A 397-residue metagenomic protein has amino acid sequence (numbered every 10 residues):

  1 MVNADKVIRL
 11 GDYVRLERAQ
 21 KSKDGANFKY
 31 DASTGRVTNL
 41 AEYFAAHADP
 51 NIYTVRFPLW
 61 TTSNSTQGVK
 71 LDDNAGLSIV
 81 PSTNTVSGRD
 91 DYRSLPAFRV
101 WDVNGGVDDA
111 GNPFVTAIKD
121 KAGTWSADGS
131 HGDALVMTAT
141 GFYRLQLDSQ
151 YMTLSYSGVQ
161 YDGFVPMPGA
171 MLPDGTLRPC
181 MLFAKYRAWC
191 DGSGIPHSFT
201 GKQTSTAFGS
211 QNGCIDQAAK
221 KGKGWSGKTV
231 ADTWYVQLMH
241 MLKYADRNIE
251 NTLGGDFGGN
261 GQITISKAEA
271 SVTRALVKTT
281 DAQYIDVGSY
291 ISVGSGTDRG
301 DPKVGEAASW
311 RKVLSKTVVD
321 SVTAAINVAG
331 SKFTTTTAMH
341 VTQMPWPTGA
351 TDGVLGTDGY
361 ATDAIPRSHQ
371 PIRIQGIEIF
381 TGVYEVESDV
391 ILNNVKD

Functional and structural regions predicted by a protein language model:
M1-T38: N-terminal low-complexity, intrinsically disordered "leader/linker" segments enriched in small/polar and basic residues
G25-F28, V37-F142, Q146-T200, V287-S289 (+4 more regions): Short acidic-hydrophobic catalytic motif
D31-H47, W60, N248-L253, F257-I263: Charged, low-complexity interaction regions that mediate assembly/partner binding in large macromolecular machines
G129-G132, G163-R311, S315-F380: Short aromatic-cysteine micro-motif
A139, K243-A245, N393: Hydrophobic alpha-helical segments
L145-L147, D191, W234-Q237, N394-K396: Short catalytic/ligand-binding loop motif for oxyanion handling, primarily in non-cytosolic enzymes, centered on
S149-Y151, M239-H240, V390: Short coil/turn segments at secondary-structure boundaries
G169, E385-D397: Surface-exposed recognition segments
